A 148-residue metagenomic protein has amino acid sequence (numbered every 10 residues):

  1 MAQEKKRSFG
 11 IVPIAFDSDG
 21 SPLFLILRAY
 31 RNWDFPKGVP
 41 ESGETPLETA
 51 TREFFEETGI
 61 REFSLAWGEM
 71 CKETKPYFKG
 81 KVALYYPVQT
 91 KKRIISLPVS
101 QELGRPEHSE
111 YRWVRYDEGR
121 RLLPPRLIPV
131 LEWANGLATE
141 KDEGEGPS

Functional and structural regions predicted by a protein language model:
M1-P36: N-terminal strand-loop-strand
R7-F9, I14, T49, E118 (+1 more regions): Residues within well-formed alpha-helices
D19, P36, G59, K75 (+1 more regions): Intrinsically disordered, low-complexity regions of eukaryotic proteins
P40-V130: Unchanged
R121-S148: Charged phosphate-binding loop/patch that engages nucleotide di/tri-phosphates or the phosphate backbone of nucleic
